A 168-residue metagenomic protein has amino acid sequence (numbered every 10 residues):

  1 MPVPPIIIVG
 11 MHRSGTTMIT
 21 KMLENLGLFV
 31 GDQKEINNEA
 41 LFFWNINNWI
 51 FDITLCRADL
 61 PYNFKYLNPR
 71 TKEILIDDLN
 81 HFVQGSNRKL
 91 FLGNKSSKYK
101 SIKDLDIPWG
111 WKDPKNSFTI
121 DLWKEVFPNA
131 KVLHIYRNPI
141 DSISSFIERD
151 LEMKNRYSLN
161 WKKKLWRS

Functional and structural regions predicted by a protein language model:
M1-F91: PAPS-dependent sulfotransferase catalytic core
C56, S96-S168: PAPS-dependent sulfotransferase catalytic domain
